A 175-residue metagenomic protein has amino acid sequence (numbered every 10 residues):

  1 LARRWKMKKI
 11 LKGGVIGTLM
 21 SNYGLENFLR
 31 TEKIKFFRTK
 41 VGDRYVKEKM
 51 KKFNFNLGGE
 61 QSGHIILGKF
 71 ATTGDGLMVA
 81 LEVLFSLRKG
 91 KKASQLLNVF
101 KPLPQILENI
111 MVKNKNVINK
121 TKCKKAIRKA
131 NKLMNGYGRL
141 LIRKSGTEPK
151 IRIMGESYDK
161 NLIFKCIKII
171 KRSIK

Functional and structural regions predicted by a protein language model:
L1-M7: Cysteine protease catalytic core and zymogen-processing segment of caspase-like enzymes
M7-K175: Phosphate-binding and adjacent anionic-ligand microenvironments
